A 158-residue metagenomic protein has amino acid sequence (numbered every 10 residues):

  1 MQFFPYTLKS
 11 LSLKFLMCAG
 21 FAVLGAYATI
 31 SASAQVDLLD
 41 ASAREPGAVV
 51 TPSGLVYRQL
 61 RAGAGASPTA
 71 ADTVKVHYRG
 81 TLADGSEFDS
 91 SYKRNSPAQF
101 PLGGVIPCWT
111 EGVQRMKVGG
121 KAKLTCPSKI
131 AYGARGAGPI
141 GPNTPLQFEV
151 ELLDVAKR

Functional and structural regions predicted by a protein language model:
Q2-R158: Cross-family detector of peptidyl-prolyl cis-trans isomerase
